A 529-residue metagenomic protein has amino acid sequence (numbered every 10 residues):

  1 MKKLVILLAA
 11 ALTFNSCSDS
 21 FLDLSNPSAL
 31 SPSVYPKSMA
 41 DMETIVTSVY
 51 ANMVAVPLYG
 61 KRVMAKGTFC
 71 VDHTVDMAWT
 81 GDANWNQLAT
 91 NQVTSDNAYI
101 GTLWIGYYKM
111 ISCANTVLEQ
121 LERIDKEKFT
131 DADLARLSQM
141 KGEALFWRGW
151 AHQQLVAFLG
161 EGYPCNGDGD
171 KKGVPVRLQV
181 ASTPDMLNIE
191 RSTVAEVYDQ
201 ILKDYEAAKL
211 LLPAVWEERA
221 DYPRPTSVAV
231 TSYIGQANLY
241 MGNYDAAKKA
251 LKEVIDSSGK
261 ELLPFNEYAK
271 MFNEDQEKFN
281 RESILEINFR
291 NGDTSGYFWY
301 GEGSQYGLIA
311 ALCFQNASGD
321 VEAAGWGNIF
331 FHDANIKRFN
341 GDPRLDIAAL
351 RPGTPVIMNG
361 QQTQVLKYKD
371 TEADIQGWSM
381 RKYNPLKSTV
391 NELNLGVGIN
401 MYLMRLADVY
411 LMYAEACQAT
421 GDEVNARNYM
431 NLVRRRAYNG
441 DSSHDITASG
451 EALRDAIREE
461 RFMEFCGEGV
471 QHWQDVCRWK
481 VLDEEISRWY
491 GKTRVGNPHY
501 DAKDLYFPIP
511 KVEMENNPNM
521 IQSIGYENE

Functional and structural regions predicted by a protein language model:
M1-P27: Bacterial Sec-dependent N-terminal signal peptides
S18-N86, G106, G160-V174, Y198 (+4 more regions): An aromatic- and glycine-enriched ligand-binding surface/loop that stacks and positions planar moieties
E43, A51, T80-G160, L187-D199 (+4 more regions): Conserved, well-structured interaction surfaces
L145, T231-N238, Y410-Y413: TPR/Sel1-like alpha-solenoid repeat signature
P343, A349-V433: C-terminal substrate/ligand-recognition segments
R427-Y490: C-terminal structured "cap/appendage" subdomains that terminate the fold
